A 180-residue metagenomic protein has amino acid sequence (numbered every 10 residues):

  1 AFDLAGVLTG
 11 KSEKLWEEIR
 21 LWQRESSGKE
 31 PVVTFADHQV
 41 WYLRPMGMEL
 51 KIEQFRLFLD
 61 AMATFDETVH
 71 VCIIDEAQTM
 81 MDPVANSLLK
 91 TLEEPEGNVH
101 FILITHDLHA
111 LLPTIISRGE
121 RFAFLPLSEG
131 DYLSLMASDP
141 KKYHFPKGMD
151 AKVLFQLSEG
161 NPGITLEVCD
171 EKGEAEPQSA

Functional and structural regions predicted by a protein language model:
A1, V40, C72, L88 (+2 more regions): Conserved RecA-like P-loop NTPase ATPase core
A1-A77, G97-I102, P113, V153 (+1 more regions): P-loop/Walker A NTP-binding region and its immediately flanking N-terminal helices in P-loop NTPase folds
G10-L15, G130, A137-A180: AAA+ P-loop NTPase domains with strong preference for DNA replication initiators and clamp-loader complexes
R44, E120-Y132: Conserved AAA+ ATPase "SRH/arginine-finger" region at the nucleotide-binding site
E76-M80, L108: Conserved Walker B
T79-S87: Conserved ATPase-coupling elements of RecA-like P-loop NTPase cores
D82, A110-T114, D131, L166: Switch/connector loops and helix/strand junctions flanking conserved nucleotide-binding motifs in nucleotide-processing
S87-L92, D107-E120: Short regulatory helix/loop adjacent to the ATP-binding pocket of P-loop NTPases
